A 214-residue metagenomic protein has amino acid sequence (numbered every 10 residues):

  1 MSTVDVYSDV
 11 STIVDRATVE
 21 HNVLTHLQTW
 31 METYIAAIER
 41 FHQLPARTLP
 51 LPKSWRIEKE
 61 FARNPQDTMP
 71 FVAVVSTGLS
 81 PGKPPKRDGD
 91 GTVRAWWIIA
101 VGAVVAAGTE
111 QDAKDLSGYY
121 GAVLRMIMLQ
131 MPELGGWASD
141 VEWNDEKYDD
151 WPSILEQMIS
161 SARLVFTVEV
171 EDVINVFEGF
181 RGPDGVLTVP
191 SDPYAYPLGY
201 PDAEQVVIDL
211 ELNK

Functional and structural regions predicted by a protein language model:
M1-R87, V186-K214: Small/polar-rich, solvent-exposed N-terminal microdomains that initiate assembly or binding
V14-D15, G89-W96, V104-Q130: Extracellular/virion structural assembly segments
Y34, I38-E39, K114-G179: Acidic-leaning, charged glycine-interspersed low-complexity segments
N64, G89-G91, I154-E156: Generic marker of residues within folded, mature protein domains
G82, A107-Q111, D172-V176: Residue-level signal for secondary-structure boundary sites
G91-G108, M158-D172: Oligomerization/assembly interface segments of phage tail-like spikes and tubes
W151-K214: Hydrophobic secondary-structure block in the mid-to-C-terminal portion of proteins
